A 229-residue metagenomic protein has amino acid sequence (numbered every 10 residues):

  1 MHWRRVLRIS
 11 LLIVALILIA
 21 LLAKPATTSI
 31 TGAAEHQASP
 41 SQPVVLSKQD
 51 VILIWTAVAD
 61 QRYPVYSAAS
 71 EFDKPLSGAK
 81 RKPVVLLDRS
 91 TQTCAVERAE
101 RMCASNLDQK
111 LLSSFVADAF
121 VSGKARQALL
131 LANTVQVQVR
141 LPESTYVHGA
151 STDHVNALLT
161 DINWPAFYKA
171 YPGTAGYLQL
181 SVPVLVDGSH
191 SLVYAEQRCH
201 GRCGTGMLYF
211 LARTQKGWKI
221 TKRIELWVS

Functional and structural regions predicted by a protein language model:
M1-A15: N-terminal Sec-pathway targeting helices
R8-L12, T28, L130: General helical structural elements
V14-A26: Hydrophobic alpha-helical membrane-insertion segments, chiefly the h-region of N-terminal signal peptides
A26-I30, I220: Intrinsically disordered/low-complexity terminal segments and short unstructured peptides
S29-L192, E196-T205, L226-S229: Flexible low-complexity loop/turn motifs enriched in small/helix-breaking residues
Y209-V228: Short beta-strand edge/turn micro-motifs at domain boundaries
